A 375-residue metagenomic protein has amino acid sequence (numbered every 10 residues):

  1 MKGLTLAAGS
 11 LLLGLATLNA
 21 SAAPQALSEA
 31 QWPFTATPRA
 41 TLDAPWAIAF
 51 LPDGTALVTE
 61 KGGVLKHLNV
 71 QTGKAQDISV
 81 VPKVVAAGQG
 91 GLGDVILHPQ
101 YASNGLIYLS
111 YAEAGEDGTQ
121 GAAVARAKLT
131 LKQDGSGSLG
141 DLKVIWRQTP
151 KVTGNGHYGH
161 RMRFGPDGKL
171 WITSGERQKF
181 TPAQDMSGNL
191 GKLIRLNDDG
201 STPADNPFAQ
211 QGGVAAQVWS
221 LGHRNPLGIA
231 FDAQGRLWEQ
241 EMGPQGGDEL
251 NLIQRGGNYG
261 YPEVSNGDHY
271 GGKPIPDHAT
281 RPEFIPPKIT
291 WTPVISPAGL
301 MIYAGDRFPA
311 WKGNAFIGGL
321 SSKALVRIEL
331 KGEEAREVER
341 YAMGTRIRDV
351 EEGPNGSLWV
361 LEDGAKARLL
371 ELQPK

Functional and structural regions predicted by a protein language model:
A7-T17: Bacterial N-terminal signal peptides
A22-F180, G228-A230, R236-E239, G243 (+2 more regions): Acidic, Gly/Ser/Thr-rich repeat motifs that build Ca2+-stabilized beta-propeller blades
A22-T35, Q133-L139, S201-Q211, N266-P282: Blade/loop signatures of beta-propeller domains
V70, A127-G137, I194-A204, I253-G260 (+2 more regions): Short loop/turn segments immediately following beta-strands, especially the blade-tip and inter-blade linker loops
K179-G188: Acidic/polar, solvent-exposed loop segments in beta-strand-rich repeat domains
I194, D248-T280: Mobile, glycine-enriched helix-loop/loop "lid" segments at the mouths of ligand-binding/catalytic clefts that gate
V214-E249, Q254: Repeat-solenoid scaffold signature
H223, E334-P354: Conserved blade-ending motifs and adjacent loop-strand segments that build the rim/top face of beta-propeller domains
